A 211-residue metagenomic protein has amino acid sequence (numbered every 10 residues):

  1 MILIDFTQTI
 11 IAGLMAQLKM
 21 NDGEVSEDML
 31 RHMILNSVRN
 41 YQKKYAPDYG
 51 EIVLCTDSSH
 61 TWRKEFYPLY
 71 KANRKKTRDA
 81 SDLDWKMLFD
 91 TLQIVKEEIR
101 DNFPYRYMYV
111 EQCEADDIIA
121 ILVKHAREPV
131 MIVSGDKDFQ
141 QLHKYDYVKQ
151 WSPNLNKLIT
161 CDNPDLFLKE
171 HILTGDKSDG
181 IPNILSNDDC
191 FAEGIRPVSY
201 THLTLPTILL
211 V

Functional and structural regions predicted by a protein language model:
M1-R127, M131-V133, F139, K144-W151 (+1 more regions): Noncatalytic, basic helical substrate-engagement surface that gates or grips nucleic-acid strands
V133-G194: Long, highly charged, low-complexity intrinsically disordered interaction regions that mediate electrostatic DNA/RNA
P197-S199: Eukaryote-biased recognition of electropositive, low-complexity segments and basic polyanion/acidic-motif-binding
T201-T207: Conserved small/polar residues in nucleotide/adenosyl-binding loops
L209-V211: N-terminal low-complexity segments that are often proline-rich with Ser/Thr-Pro
